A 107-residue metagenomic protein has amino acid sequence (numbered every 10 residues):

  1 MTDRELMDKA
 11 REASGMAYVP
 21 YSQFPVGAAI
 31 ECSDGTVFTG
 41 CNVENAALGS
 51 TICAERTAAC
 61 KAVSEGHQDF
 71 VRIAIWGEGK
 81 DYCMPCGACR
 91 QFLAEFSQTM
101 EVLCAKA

Functional and structural regions predicted by a protein language model:
M1, M7, F38-T39: Polybasic, low-complexity association/targeting segments
D3-R4, R72: Short, charged low-complexity linear motifs
R4-V19: Short, basic/aromatic recognition patches
A10, A28-A29, A58, A62: Small-residue (primarily alanine) positions within well-ordered alpha-helices, especially packing/interaction faces
Y21-Q23, I52: Short glycine/proline-enriched turns and hinge-like loops at secondary-structure junctions
Q23-C32: Short beta-strand scaffold segments in enzyme catalytic cores
T39-A107: Zn2+-dependent cytidine deaminase-like catalytic core
